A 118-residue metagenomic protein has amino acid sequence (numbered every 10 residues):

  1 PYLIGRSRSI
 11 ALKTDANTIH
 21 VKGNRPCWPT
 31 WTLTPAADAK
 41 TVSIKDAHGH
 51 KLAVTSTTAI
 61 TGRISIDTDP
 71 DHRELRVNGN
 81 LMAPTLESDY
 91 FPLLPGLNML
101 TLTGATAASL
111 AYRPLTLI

Functional and structural regions predicted by a protein language model:
Y2-I118: Intrinsically disordered, low-complexity segments enriched in serine, threonine, and glycine
